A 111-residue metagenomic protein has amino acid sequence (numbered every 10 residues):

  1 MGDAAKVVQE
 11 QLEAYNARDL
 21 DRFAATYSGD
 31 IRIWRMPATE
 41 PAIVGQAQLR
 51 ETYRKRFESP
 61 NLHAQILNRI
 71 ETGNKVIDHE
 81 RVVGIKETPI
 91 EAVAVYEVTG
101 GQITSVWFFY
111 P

Functional and structural regions predicted by a protein language model:
M1-A25, G29, A42: Short, low-complexity N-terminal intrinsically disordered segments enriched in polar/charged residues
D3, N16, W34, A38-E40 (+1 more regions): A beta-strand edge to alpha-helix "cap/lid" segment located at domain peripheries
